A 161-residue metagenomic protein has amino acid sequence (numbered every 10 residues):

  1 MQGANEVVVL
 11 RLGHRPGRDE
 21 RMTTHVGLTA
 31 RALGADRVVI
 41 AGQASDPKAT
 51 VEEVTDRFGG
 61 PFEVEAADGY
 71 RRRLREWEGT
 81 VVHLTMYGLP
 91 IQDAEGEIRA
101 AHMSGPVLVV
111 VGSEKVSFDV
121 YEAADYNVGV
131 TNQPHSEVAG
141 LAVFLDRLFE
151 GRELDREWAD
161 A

Functional and structural regions predicted by a protein language model:
A4-V8: Extreme N-terminal starter segment of soluble prokaryotic enzymes
R11-R21: Short, glycine-rich nucleotide/cofactor-binding loops
D19-G34: Histidine-anchored nucleotide/phosphate-binding helix
G34, F58, W77, A123-A124: Short, structured coil segments at secondary-structure junctions
D36-A44: Short internal beta-strands
V38, V81, N127-G129: Short, well-ordered beta-strand core segments
K48-F118: S-adenosyl-L-methionine/SAH cofactor-binding core of RNA-modifying enzymes
V120-A161: Structured adenosyl-cofactor binding patch, chiefly the S-adenosyl-L-methionine
